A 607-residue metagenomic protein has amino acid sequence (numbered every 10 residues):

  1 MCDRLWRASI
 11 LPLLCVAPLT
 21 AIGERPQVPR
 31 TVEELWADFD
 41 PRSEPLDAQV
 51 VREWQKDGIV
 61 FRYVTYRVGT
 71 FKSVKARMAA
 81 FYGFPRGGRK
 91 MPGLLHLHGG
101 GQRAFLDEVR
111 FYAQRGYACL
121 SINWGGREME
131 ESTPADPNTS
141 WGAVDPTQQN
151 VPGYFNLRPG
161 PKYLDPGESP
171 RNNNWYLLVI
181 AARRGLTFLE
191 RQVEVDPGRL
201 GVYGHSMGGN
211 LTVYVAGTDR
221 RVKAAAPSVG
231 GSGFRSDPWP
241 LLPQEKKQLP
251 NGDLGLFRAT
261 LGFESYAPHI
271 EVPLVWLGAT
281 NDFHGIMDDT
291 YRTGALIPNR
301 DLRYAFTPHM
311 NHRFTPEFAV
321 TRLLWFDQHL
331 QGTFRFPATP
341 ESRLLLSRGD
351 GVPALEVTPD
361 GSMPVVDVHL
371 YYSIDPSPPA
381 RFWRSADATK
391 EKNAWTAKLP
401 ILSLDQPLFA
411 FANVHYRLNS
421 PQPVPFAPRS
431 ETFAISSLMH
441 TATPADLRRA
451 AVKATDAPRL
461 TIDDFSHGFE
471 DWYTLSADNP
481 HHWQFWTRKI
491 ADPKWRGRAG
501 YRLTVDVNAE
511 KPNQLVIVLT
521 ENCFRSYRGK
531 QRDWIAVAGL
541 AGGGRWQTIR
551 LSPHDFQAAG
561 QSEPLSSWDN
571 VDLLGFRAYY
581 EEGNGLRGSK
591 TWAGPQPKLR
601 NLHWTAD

Functional and structural regions predicted by a protein language model:
D40-G88: N-terminal cap/lid segment of alpha/beta-hydrolase-fold proteins
A79-Y82, R89-G99, C119: Short beta-strand element of the alpha/beta-hydrolase
A104-L106, R110-I180, S232-Q244: Cap/lid segment of the alpha/beta-hydrolase catalytic domain
R115, R183-G255: Primarily recognizes the serine-hydrolase "nucleophile elbow" in alpha/beta-hydrolase and SGNH/GDSL folds
D237-A295: The feature captures the conserved acid-bearing segment of alpha/beta-hydrolase catalytic domains
D288-P353, D360-D367, Y371-P378, N419: Catalytic cores of secreted or luminal carbohydrate-active enzymes
P458-T487: Short carbohydrate-recognition loop motifs
N479-P564, N570, A578-K598, H603-A606: Extracellular ligand-binding interfaces
